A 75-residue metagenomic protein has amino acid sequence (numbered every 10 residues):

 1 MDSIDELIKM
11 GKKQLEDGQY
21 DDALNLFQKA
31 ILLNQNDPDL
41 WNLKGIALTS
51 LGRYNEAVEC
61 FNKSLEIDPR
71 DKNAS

Functional and structural regions predicted by a protein language model:
I4-D5, P38-D39, K72-N73: Helix-start (N-cap) detector for alpha-helical repeat units in TPR-like alpha-solenoids, especially tetratricopeptide
E16-D17, S50-L51: Register position in tetratricopeptide repeats
A30, K63-S64: Canonical positions in the second alpha-helix
